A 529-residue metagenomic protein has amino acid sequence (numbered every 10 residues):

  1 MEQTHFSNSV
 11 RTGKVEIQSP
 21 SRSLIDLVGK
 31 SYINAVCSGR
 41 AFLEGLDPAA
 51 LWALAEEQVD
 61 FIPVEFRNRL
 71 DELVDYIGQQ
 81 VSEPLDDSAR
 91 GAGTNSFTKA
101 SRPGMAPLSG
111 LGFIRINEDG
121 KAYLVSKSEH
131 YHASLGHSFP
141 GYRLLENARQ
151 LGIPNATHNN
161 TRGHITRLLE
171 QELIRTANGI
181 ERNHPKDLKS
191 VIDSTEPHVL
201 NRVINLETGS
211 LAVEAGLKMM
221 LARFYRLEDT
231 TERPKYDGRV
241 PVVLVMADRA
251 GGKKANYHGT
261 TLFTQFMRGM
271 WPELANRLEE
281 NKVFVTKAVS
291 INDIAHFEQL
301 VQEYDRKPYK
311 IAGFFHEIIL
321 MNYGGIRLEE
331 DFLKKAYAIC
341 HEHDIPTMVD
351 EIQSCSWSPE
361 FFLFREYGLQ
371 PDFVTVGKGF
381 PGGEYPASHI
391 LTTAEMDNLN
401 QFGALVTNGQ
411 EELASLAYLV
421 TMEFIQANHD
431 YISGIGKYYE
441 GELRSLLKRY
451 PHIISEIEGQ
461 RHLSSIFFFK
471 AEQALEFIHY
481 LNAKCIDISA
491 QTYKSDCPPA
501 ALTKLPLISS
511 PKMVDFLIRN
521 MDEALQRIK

Functional and structural regions predicted by a protein language model:
M1-V199: N-terminal glycine-rich, Lys/His-bearing helix-loop that initiates the first secondary-structure elements of many
Q3-F42, P107, H132-E146, E172-H316 (+1 more regions): PLP-dependent aspartate aminotransferase-fold enzymes
E16-S38, F42, A49-L54, I425-N428 (+1 more regions): PLP-dependent enzyme catalytic core of the Aspartate aminotransferase-like
E317-E329, D344-Y367: Conserved PLP phosphate-binding loop immediately N-terminal to the Schiff-base lysine helix in PLP-dependent enzymes
G368-L399, Q410-A417: Active-site PLP attachment segment
Q410-Y431, I435: Structural motif of enzymes handling amino- and sulfur-group chemistry
G436-E440, Y450-N482, L507-P511: Conserved PLP-binding catalytic core of the aspartate aminotransferase-like
K484-K504: Conserved PLP cofactor-binding pocket of PLP-dependent enzymes
